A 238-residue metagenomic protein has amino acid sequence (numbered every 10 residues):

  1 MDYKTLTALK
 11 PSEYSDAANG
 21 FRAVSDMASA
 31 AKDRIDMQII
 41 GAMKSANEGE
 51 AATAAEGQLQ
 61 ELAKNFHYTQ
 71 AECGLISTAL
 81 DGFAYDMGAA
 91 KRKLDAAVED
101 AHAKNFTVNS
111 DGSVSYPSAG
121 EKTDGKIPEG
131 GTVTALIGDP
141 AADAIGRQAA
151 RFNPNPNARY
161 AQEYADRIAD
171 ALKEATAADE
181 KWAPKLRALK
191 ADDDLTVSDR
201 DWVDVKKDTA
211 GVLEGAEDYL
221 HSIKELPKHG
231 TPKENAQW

Functional and structural regions predicted by a protein language model:
M1-R200, D204, E214: N-terminal secretion-targeting helices of virulence/extracellular proteins, encompassing both classical Sec signal
D201-W238: Long, low-complexity, intrinsically disordered regions
